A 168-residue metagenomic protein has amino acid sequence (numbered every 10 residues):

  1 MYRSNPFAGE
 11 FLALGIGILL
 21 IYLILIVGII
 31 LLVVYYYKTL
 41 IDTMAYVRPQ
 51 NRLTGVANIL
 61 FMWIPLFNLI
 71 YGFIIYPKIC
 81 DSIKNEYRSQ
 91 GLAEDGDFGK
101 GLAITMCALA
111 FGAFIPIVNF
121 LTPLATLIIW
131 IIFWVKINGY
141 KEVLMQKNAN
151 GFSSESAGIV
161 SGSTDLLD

Functional and structural regions predicted by a protein language model:
M1-L14, L31-F111, A125-D168: Membrane-interface extramembranous regions at the lipid-water interface
L12-L23, G55, F120: Hydrophobic, aromatic-rich alpha-helical transmembrane segments and their membrane-interface anchor motifs
L20-V33: Hydrophobic alpha-helical transmembrane segments
F111-N119: Membrane-helix boundary connector in multi-pass membrane proteins
V118-T126: Short, aromatic-rich membrane-interface segments at the entry and exit of alpha-helical transmembrane domains
